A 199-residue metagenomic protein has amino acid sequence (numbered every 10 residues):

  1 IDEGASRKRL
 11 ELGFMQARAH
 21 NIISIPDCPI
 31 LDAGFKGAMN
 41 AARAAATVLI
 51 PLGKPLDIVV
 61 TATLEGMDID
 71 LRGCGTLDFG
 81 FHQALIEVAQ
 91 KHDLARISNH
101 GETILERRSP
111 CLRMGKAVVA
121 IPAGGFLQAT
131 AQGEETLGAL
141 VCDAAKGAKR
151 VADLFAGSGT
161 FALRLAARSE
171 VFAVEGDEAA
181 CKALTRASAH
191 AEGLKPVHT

Functional and structural regions predicted by a protein language model:
I1, G13, D57-V59, C111 (+1 more regions): Short, surface-exposed charged micro-motifs
I1-P55: Extended interfacial segments that mediate partner engagement and assembly in macromolecular machines
D2, D70-C74: Short hydrophobic/aromatic beta-strand micro-patches that form the beta-sheet surface supporting nucleotide- or nucleic
E3-A5, V60-L64: Short, low-complexity Ser/Thr-rich regulatory SLiMs
H20-P26, M67-D70, I121: Short small-residue beta-strand/loop micro-motif enriched in glycine and branched aliphatics
G53-A62, A95-G101: A short glycine-rich, hydrophobically flanked beta-strand micro-motif that places a catalytic Asp/Glu for divalent metal
A62-D68, L154-S158: Conserved strand-turn element in the central/C-terminal portion of the radical SAM core barrel that lines
C74-T199: Rossmann-like S-adenosyl-L-methionine
